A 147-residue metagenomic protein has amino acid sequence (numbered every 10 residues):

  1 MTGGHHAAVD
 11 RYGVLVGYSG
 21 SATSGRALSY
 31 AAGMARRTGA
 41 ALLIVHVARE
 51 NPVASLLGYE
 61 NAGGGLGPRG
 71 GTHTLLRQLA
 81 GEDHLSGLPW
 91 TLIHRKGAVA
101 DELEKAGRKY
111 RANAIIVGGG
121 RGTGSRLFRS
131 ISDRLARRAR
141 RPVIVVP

Functional and structural regions predicted by a protein language model:
M1-V9, G81-I115, G122: Structural beta-alpha unit
T2-A62, R138: Small/aliphatic-rich secondary-structure junction motif
T38-A41, L88, A112, R141: Short glycine/serine/threonine/alanine-rich loop segments
L43-V45, T91-R95, I144: General small-molecule cofactor/ligand-binding pocket signal
Y59-G63, K109-R111, D133-R134: Short, hinge-like loop/turn segments at secondary-structure boundaries
N61-T74: A short acidic, glycine-rich active-site loop that binds or catalyzes chemistry on phosphate/adenosine moieties
A114-R138: Glycine-rich, Arg-bearing micro-motifs that act as flexible, cationic patches
R138-P147: Short, acidic/small-residue loops that bind anionic groups at enzyme active sites
